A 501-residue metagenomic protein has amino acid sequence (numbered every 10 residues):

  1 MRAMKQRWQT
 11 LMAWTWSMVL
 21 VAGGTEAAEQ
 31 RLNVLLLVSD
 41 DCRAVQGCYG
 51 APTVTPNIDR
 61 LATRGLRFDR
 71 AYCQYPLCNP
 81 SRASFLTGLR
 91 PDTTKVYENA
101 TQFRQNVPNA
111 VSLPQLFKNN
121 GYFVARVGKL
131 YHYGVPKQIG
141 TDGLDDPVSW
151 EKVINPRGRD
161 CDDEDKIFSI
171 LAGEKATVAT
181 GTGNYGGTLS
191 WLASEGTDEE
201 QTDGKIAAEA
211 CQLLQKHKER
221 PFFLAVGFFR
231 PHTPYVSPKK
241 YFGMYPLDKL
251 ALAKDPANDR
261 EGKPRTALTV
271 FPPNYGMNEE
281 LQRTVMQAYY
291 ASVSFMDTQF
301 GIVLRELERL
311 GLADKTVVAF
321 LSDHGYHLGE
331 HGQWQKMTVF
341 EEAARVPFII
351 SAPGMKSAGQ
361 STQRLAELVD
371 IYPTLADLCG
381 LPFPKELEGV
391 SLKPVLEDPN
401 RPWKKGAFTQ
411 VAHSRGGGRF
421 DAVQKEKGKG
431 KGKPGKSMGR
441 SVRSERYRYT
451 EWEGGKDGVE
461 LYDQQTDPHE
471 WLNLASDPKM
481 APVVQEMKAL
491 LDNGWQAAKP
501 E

Functional and structural regions predicted by a protein language model:
M1, W16-M18, D314, A481: Low-complexity, intrinsically disordered short peptide segments enriched in small/polar/basic residues
M1-R7: N-terminal secretory signal peptides that target proteins for export/translocation
L11, G24-E453, D457-E460, P468-E501: Formylglycine-dependent sulfatase
M12-A22: Bacterial N-terminal signal peptides
Q465: Catalytic strand-loop segment that frames the active site of acyl-thioester-processing enzymes
